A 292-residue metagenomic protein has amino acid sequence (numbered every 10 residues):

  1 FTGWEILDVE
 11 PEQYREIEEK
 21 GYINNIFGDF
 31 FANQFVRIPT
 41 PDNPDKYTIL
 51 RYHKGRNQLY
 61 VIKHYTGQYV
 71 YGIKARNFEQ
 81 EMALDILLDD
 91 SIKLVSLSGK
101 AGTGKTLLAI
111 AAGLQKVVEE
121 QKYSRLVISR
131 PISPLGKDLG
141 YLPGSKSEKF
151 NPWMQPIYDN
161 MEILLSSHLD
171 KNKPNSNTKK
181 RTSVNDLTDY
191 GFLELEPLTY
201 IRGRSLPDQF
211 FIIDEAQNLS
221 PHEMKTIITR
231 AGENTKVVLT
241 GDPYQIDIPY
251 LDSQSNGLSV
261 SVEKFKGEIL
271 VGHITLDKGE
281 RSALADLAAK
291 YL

Functional and structural regions predicted by a protein language model:
F1-H64: Interdomain "pre-motor" coupling segment immediately N-terminal to P-loop NTPase/helicase cores
F1-Y22, G67-I213, N218-L292: Conserved helicase motor core of SF1/SF2 NTP-dependent helicases
